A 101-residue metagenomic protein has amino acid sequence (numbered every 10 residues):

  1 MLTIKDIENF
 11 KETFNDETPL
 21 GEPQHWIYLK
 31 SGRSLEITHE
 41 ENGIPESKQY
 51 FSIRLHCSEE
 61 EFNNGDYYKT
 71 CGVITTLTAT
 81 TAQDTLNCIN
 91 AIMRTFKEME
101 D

Functional and structural regions predicted by a protein language model:
M1-S34, G65: Negatively charged, low-complexity tracts enriched in Asp/Glu with abundant Ser/Thr
I7-F10, H25-I27, L35-I37, F51-L55 (+3 more regions): Hydrophobic beta-strand residues in large extracellular and virion-surface proteins
N9, N15, N42, N63-N64 (+1 more regions): Detector for Asparagine
E12, G32, N42, R94-K97: Intrinsic disorder/low-complexity segments
S34-G65: A short, structured beta-strand/loop element
S58-D101: Mixed-charge, Lys/Arg-enriched low-complexity segments
